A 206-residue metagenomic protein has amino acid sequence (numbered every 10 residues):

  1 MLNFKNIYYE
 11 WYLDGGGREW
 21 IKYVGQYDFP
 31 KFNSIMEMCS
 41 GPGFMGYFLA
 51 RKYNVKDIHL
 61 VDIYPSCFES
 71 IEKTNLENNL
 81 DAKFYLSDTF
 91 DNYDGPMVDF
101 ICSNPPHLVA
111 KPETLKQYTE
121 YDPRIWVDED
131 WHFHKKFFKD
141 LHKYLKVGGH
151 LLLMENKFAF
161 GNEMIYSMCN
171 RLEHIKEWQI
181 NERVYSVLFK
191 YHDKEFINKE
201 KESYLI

Functional and structural regions predicted by a protein language model:
F4-N6, Y85-S87, E177-I180: Conserved beta-strand termini and adjacent loop/short-helix elements that scaffold enzyme active sites in alpha/beta
K5-G16: Class I SAM-dependent methyltransferase Rossmann-like catalytic core, especially the SAM/SAH-binding loop
G16-D94, F100-S103, L108-A110, T114: Conserved SAM/SAH cofactor-binding pocket of Class I
E72-K73, E113-K116, F138, M164-Y166: Short amphipathic alpha-helical segments
P105-H134: Mobile active-site "lid"/loop adjacent to the S-adenosyl-L-methionine
W131-R183: Conserved Class I SAM-dependent methyltransferase catalytic core
E177-I206: Core SAM-dependent methyltransferase catalytic element
